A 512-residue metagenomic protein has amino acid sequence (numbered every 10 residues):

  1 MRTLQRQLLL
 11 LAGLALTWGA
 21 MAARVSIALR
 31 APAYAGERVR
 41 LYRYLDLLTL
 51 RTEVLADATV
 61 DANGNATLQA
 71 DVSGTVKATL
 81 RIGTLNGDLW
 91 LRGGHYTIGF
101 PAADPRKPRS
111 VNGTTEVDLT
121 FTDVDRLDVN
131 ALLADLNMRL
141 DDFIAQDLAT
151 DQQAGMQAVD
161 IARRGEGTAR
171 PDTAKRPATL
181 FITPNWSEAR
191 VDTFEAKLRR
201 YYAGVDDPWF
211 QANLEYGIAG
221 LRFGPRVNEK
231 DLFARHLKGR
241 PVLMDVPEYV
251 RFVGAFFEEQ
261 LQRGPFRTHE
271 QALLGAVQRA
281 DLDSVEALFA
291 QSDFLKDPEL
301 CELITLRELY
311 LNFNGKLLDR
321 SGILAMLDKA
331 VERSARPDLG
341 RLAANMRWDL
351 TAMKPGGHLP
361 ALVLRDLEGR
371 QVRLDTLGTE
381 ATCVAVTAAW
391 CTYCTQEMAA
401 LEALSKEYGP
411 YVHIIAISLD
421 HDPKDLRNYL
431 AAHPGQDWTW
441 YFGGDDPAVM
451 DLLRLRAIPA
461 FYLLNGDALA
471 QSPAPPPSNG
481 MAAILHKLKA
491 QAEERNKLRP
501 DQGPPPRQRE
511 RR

Functional and structural regions predicted by a protein language model:
M1-L9: Bacterial N-terminal signal peptides that target proteins for export
A12-M21: Hydrophobic h-region of N-terminal signal peptides that target proteins for export in Gram-negative bacteria
A23-D206, G224-P225, K230-G239: A non-transmembrane, solvent-exposed segment enriched in polar/low-complexity residues
L300-C301, Y310-R365, D375, D422-K424 (+2 more regions): N-proximal helix/coil linker or "cap" segments that precede and/or mark the start of modular domains
V372-T395, L401: Short active-site neighborhood of thiol/selenol oxidoreductases, capturing the structured segment around
T395-H433, G444-D451, P506-R511: Structural microenvironment flanking redox-active thiols in thiol-disulfide oxidoreductases
L430-G466: Short, internal strand/loop/helix patches that form the active-site neighborhood or redox-interaction surface
L463-R512: Thiol-/selenol-based redox modules, centered on thioredoxin-like and closely related oxidoreductase domains
